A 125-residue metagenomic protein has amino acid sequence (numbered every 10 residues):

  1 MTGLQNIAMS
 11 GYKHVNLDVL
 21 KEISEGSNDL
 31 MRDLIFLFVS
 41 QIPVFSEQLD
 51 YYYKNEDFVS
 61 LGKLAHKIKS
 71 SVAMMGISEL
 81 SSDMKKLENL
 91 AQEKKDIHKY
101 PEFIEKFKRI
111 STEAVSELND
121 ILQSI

Functional and structural regions predicted by a protein language model:
T2-K13, L34, V39, S71-K86 (+1 more regions): Amphipathic, coiled-coil-like alpha-helical segments
V15-D18: A short, charged helix-loop
L20, Q48-L49, L87: Generic hydrophobic alpha-helical segments
L20-R32, K63-L64: Short, charged, low-complexity loops and linkers
G26, L49, Y53-S60, M75 (+1 more regions): Short helix-adjacent coil turns
F45, Y52, D57, L64 (+4 more regions): Amphipathic coiled-coil alpha-helices
I68: An anion-binding catalytic pocket shared by soluble metabolic enzymes
